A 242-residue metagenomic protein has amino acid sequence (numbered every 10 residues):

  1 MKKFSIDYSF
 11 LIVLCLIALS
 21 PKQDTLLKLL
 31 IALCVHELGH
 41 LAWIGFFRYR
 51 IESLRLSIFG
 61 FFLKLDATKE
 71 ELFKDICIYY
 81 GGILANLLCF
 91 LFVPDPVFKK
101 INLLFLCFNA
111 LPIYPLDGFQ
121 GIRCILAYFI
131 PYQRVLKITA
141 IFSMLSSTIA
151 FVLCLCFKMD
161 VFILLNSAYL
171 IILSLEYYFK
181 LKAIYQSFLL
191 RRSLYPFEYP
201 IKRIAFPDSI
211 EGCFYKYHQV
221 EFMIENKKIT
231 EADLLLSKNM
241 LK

Functional and structural regions predicted by a protein language model:
M1-K242: Hydrophobic transmembrane alpha-helices and their immediate loop junctions in multi-pass integral membrane proteins
